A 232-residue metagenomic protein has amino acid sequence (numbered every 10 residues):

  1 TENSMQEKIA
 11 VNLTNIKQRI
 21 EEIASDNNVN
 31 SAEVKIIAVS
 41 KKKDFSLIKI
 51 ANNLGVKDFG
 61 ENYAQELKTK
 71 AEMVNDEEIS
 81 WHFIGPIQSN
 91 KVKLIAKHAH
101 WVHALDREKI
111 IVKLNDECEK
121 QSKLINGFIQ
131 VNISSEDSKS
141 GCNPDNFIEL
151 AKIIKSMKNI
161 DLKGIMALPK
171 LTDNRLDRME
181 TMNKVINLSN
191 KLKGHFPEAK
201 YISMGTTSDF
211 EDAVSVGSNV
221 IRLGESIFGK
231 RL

Functional and structural regions predicted by a protein language model:
E2-S208, V216, K230: Conserved alpha/beta-domain cores
S218-L232: Gly/Pro- and small hydrophobic-enriched strand-loop and loop-to-helix capping segments that sit at the rims
